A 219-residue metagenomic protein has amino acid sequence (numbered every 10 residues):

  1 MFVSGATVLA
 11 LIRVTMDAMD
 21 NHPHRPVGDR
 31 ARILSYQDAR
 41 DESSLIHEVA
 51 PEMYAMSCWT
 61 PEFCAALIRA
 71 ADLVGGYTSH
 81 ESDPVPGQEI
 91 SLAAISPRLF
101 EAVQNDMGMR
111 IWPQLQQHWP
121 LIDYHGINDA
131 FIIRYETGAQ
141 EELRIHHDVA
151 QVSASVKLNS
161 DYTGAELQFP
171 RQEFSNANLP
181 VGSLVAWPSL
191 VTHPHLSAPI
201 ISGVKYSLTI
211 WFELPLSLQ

Functional and structural regions predicted by a protein language model:
M1-Y54: Fe(II)/2-oxoglutarate
V3, W59-E62, L179: Short coil/turn linker and secondary-structure boundary residues
S4, I12, V27, V74-G75 (+2 more regions): Feature targets compositionally biased, intrinsically disordered low-complexity regions with long contiguous runs
L11-H24, P51-A66, V103-D106, I132-T137 (+1 more regions): Short charge-dense sequence patches
H24-V27, V85-G87, R98, H195 (+1 more regions): Generic low-complexity segments that are intrinsically disordered, proline-rich and/or Lys/Arg-biased
R32-Y124: Non-heme Fe(II)/2-oxoglutarate
M109-Q219: Catalytic core of non-heme Fe(II) oxygenases with the double-stranded beta-helix
